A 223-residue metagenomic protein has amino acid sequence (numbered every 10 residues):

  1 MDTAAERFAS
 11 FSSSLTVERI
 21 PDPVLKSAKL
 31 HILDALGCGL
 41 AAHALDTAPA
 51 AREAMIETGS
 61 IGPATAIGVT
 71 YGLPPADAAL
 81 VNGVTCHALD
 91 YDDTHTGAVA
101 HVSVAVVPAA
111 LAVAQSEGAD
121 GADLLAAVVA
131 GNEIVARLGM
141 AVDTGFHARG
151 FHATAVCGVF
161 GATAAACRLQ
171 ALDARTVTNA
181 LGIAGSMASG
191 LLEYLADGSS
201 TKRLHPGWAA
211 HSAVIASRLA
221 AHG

Functional and structural regions predicted by a protein language model:
M1-G223: N-terminal core-entry segment
